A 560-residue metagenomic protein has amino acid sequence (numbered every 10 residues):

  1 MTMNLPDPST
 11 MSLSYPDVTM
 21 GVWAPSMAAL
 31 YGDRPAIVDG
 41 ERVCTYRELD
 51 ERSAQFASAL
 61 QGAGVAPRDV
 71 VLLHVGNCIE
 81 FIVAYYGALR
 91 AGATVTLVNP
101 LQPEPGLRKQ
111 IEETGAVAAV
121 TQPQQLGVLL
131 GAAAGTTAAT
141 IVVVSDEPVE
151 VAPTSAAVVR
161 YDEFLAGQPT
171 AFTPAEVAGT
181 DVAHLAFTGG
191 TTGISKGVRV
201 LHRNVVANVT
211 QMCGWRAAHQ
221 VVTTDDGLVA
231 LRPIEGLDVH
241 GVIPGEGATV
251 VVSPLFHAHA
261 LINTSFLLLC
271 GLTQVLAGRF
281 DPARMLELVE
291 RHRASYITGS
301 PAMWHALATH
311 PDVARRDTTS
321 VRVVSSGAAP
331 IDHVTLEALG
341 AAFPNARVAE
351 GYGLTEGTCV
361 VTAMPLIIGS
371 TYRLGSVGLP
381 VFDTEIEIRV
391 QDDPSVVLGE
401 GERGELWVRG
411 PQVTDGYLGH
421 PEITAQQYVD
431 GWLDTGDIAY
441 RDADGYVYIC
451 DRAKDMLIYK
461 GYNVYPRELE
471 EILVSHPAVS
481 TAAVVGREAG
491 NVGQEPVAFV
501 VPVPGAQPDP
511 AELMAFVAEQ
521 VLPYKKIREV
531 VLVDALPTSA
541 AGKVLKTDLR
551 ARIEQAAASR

Functional and structural regions predicted by a protein language model:
M1-A63, P67, A91, E147-P153 (+6 more regions): N-lobe entry segment of adenylate-forming
R42, A59-Q102, N463: Conserved AMP-binding/adenylate-forming
T45-R47, A183-A230: Conserved AMP-binding A3 loop
G62-A63, A93-A166, E176, P504-A506: Structural core segment of the AMP-binding/adenylate-forming
Q102, K109, A119-T121, G410 (+6 more regions): AMP-binding/adenylate-forming catalytic core of the ANL superfamily
Q168-F187, I194, Q220, G241-A248: Conserved pre-ATP/AMP-binding loop-to-beta segment of ANL
V206-V252, F256-S295, H310: Conserved AMP-binding/adenylation subdomain of ANL enzymes
L272, E290, V323-G327, I331-G351 (+4 more regions): Conserved AMP-binding/adenylate-forming
